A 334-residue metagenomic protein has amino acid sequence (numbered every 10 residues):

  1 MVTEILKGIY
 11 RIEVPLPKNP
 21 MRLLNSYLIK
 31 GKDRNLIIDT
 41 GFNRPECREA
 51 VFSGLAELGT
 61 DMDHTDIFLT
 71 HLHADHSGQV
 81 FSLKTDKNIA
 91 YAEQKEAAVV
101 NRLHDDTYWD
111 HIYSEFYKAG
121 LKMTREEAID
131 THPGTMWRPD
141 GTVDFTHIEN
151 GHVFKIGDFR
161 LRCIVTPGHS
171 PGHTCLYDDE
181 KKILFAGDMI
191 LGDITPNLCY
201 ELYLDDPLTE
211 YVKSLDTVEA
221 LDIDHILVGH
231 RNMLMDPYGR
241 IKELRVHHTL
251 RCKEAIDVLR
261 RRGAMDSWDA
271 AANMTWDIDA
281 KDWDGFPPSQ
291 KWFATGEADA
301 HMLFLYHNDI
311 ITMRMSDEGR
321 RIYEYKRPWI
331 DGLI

Functional and structural regions predicted by a protein language model:
V2-L58, C175-G192: Conserved beta-strand hairpin/beta-sheet module of binuclear metal-dependent hydrolase folds, prominently
G8, H230, A255, L305: Residue-level signal for inorganic ion chemistry
P15-L16, T40-F42, L72, K95-E96 (+4 more regions): Active-site metal-binding loops of divalent metal-dependent hydrolases
N19-M21, T146-I148, P167-S170: A short catalytic or substrate-binding loop motif that flags glycine-/basic-rich loops and adjacent residues that bind
N35, F42-P45, G134-P139, R160-C252: Metallo-beta-lactamase
N43-C47, L55-F154: Active-site HxH/HxHxD metal-binding segment of metal-dependent hydrolases
A50, L58, L72, H76-S77 (+1 more regions): Active-site/pore-lining binding-face segments in mid-to-C-terminal subdomains
V258-I334: C-terminal regulatory/interaction regions
